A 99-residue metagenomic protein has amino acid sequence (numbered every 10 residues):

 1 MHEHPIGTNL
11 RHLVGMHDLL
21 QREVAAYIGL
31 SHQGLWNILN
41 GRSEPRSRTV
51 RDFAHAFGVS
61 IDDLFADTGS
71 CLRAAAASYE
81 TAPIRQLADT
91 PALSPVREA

Functional and structural regions predicted by a protein language model:
M1-D18: A short, Lys/Arg-rich alpha-helix, primarily the initiator
L10, Q21, H32, S47-V50: Helix-turn-helix DNA-binding elements, focusing on the entry/boundary residues of the two helices that contact DNA
M16, Y27, A56: Residues within the alpha-helical elements of helix-turn-helix
V24-A25, F53: Short alpha-helical "recognition helix" segments of helix-turn-helix
G29-E44, D67: Recognition helix of helix-turn-helix/homeodomain-like DNA-binding domains that insert into the DNA major groove
R42-H55: Short, basic-rich loop-to-helix N-cap that marks the start of a DNA-contacting helix
H55, F65-A99: Short, charged recognition helix plus adjacent turn of helix-turn-helix-like nucleic-acid-binding domains
